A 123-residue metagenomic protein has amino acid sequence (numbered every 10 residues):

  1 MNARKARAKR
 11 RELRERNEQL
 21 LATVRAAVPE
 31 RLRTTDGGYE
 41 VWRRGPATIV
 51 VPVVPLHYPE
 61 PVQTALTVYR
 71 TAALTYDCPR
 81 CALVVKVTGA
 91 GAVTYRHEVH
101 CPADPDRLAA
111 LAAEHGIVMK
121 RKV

Functional and structural regions predicted by a protein language model:
M1-E18, R121: Short Lys/Arg-rich cationic patches that frequently serve as NLS/NoLS or arginine-rich RNA/DNA-binding motifs
E12-H57: N-terminal alpha-helical interaction blocks
V62-T75, G91-Y95: Short, flexible, mixed-charge glycine/proline-rich loop motifs that serve as phosphate/nucleic-acid-contacting
T75-C81: Short cysteine-rich clusters marking metal-coordination/redox-active sites
A82-V85, P105: Cys/His-rich microdomains that often coordinate metals
V85-G91, A109-A112: Short Cys/His-rich "knuckle" micro-motifs
G91-R107: Cysteine-rich micro-motifs
P102-M119: Short metal-binding segments enriched for Cys and/or His
